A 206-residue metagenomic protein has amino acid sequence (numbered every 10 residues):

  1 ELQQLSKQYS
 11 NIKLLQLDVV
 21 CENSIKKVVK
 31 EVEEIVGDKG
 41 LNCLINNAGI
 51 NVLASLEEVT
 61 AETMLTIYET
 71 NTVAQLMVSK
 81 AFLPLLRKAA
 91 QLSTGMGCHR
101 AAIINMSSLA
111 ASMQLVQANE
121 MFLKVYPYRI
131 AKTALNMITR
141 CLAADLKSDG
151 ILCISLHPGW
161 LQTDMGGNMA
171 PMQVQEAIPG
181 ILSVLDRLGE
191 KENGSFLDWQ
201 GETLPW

Functional and structural regions predicted by a protein language model:
L2, I25-V29, G166: A conserved hydrophobic alpha-helix of the Rossmann-fold in NAD(P)-dependent oxidoreductases
S6-N23: Rossmann-fold cofactor-recognition segment
V20-D38: Conserved Rossmann-fold cofactor-binding substructure of NAD(P)-dependent oxidoreductases
S24-K27, A74-A81: Conserved mid-core alpha-helix of short-chain dehydrogenase/reductase
L41-I45: Conserved hydrophobic beta-strands of the Rossmann-like cofactor-binding core in SDR/related NAD(P)H-dependent
I50, S55-Y68, V73, L83 (+1 more regions): Catalytic loop of short-chain dehydrogenase/reductase
S112, P158-D164: Short, flexible catalytic-loop segment of classical short-chain dehydrogenase/reductase
S148, S155-P158, G167-W206: C-terminal helical subdomain
